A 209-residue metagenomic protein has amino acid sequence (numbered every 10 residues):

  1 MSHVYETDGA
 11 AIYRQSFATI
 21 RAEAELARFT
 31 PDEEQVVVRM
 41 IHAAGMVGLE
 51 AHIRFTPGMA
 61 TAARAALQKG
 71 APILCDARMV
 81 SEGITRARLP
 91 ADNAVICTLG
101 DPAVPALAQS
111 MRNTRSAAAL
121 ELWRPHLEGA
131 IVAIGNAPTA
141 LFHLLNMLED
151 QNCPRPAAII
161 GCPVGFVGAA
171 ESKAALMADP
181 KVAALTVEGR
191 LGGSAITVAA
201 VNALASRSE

Functional and structural regions predicted by a protein language model:
M1-G70: N-terminal nucleotide/polyanion-binding subdomain common to many enzyme families
E50, T56-A103: Active-site cofactor/substrate anionic-group-binding motifs, chiefly glycine- and Lys/Arg-rich phosphate-binding loops
D76, I160-G161, A200: Buried hydrophobic positions in well-ordered alpha/beta secondary-structure cores of metabolic enzymes
V80-G83, T139-L144, F166-A170, G193-T197: Short glycine/serine/threonine-rich phosphate/pyrophosphate-binding segments that cradle anionic phosphate groups
R88-L127: Long, charge-dense
R115-S116, R124-H126, I134-D150, V167 (+1 more regions): Glycine-rich phosphate-binding loops that contact phosphosugars or nucleotide phosphates
A157-F166: ADP-ribose/adenylate-binding Rossmann-like module
V167-E209: C-terminal functional extensions of proteins
